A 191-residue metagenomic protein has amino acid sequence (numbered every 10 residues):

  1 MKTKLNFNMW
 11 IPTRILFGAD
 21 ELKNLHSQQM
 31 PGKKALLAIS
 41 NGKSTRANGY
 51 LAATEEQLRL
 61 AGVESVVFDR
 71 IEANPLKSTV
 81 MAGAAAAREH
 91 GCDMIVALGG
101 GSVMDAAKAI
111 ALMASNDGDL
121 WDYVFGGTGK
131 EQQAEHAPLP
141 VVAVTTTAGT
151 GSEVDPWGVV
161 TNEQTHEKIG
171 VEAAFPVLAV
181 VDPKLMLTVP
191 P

Functional and structural regions predicted by a protein language model:
M1-M94: ATP/NTP phosphate-donor binding region
T13, N116-P191: A glycine/threonine-rich phosphate-anchoring loop and its flanking beta-alpha core in nucleotide/phosphate-binding
G18, G101, T145: Short, conserved catalytic/metal-binding motifs centered on acidic residues
R46-A47, P75, A106, S152 (+1 more regions): Secondary-structure boundary/capping motif
L60, E72, L112-V124: Glycine- (often His-adjacent) and acidic-residue-rich active-site loop that binds/positions the CoA thioester
F68, V103-A107, A143, V180: Generic enzyme active-site microenvironment
A82-A84, V103-N116, V154-D155: Short Gly/Thr/Asp-enriched flexible loops that form oxyanion-binding sites at enzyme active sites
A97-V103, G149: Gly/Ser-rich catalytic serine loop of serine hydrolases
